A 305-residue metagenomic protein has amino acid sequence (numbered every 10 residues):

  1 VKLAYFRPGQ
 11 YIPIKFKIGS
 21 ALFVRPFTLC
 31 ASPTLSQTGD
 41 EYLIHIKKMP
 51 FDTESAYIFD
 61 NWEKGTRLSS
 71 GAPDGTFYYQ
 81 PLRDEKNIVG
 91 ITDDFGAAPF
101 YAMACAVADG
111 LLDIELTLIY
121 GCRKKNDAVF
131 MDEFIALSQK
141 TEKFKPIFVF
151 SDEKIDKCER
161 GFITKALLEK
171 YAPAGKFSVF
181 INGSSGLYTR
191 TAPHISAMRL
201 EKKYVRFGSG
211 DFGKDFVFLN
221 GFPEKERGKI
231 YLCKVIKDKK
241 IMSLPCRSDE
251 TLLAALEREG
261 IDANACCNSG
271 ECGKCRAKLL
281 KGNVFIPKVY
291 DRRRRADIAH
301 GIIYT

Functional and structural regions predicted by a protein language model:
V1-R67, C122-K124, F150-E153: Ferredoxin-reductase
K2, Y57-I58, M242, A263 (+1 more regions): Short, conserved secondary-structure segments in the cores of folded domains
Y5, D60-E63, P245, C266 (+1 more regions): Residue-level "contact hotspot" at macromolecular interaction interfaces
P50-K234, P245: FNR/FR-type flavoprotein reductase catalytic core
F222-A265: N-terminal pre-ligand scaffold of iron-sulfur
I261-F285, V289, A299-T305: Local cysteine-cluster metal-coordination motifs and their immediate loop/turn environment, predominantly Fe-S cluster
